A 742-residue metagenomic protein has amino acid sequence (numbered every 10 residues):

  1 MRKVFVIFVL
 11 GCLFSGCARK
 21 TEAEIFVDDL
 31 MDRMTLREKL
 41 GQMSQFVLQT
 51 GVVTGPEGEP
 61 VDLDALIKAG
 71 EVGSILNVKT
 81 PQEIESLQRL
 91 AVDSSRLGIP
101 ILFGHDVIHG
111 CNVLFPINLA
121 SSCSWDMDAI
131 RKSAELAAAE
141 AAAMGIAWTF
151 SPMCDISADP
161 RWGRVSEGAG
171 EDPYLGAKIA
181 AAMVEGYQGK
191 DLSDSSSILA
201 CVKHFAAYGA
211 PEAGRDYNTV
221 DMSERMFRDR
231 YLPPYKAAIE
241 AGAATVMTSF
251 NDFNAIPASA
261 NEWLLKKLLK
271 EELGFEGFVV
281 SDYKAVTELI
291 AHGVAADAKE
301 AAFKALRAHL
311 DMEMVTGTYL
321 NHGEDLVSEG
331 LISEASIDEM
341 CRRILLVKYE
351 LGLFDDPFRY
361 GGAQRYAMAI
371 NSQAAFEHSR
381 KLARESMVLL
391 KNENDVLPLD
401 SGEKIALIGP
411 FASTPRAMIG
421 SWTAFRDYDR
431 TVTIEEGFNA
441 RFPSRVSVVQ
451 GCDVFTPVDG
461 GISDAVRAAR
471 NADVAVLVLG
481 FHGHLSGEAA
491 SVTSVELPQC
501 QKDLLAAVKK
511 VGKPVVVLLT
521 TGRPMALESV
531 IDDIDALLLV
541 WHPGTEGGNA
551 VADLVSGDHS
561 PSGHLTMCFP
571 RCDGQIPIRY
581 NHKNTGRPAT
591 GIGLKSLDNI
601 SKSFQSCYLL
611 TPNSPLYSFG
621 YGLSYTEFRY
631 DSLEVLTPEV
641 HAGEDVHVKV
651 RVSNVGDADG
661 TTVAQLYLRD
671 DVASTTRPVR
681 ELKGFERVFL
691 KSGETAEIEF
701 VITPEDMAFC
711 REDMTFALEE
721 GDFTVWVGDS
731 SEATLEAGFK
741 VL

Functional and structural regions predicted by a protein language model:
V4-L13: Sec-dependent N-terminal signal peptides
F14-R711, A717-S731, L742: Glycoside hydrolase catalytic-domain context in secreted enzymes
A733-A737: Extracellular and select intracellular beta-sandwich modules with Ser/Thr-enriched, small-residue motifs on
